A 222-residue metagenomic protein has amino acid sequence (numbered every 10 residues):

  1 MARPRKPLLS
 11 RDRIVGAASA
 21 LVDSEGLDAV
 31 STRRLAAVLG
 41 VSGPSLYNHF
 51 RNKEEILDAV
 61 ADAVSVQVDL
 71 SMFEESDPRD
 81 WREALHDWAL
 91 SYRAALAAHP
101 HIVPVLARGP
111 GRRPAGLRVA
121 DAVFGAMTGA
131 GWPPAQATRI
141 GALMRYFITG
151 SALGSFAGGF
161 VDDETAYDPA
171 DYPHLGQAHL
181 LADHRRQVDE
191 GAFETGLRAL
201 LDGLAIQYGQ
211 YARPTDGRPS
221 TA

Functional and structural regions predicted by a protein language model:
M1-L8, D12, E74, G209-A222: Actinobacteria-biased recognition of intrinsically disordered, low-complexity terminal regions
R13, A17, L21-A59: Helix-turn-helix
R13, E55, D87, R118 (+4 more regions): Amphipathic alpha-helical interaction segments
A63-V68: Short, basic, alpha-helical segments at the C-terminal edge of helix-turn-helix-like DNA-binding modules
L70-A115, P134, M144: Hydrophobic alpha-helical connector segments
L117-P169, A182, L204-Q207: Hydrophobic alpha-helical bundle segments that form small-molecule/ligand-binding pockets
A157-A222: C-terminal peripheral helix-coil segments that are non-catalytic and often amphipathic
